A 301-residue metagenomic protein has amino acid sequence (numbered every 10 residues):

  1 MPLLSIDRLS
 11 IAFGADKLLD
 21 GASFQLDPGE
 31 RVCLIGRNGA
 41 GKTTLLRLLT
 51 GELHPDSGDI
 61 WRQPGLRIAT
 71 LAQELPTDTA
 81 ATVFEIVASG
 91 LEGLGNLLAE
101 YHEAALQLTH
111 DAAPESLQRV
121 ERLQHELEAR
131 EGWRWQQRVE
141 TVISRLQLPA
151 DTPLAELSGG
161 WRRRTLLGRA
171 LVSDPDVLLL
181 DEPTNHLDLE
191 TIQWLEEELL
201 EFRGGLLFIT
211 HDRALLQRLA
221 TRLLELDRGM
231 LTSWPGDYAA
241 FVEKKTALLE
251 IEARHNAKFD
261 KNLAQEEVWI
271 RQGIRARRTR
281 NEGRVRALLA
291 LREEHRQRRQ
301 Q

Functional and structural regions predicted by a protein language model:
M1-N256: ABC ATP-binding cassette signature C-motif
K244-R277, N281-A287, L291-R298: Intracellular alpha-helical coupling/juxtamembrane segments of multi-pass membrane proteins
Q301: Flexible loop/N-cap segments at domain edges
